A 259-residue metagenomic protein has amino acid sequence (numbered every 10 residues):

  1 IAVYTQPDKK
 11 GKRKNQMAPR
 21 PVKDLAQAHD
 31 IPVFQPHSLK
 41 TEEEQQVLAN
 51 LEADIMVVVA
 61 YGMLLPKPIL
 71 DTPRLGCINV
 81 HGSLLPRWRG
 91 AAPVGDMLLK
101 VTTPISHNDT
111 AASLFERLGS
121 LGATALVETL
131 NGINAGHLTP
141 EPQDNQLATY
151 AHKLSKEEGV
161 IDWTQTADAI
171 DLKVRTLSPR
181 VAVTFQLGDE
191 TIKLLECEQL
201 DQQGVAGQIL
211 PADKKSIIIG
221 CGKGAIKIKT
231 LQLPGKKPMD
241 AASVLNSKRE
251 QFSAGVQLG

Functional and structural regions predicted by a protein language model:
I1-Q6, R13-G95: Active-site-proximal cofactor/substrate-binding loop regions of enzyme domains
V3, A26, M56, H81 (+5 more regions): A residue-level signal for conserved active-site and pocket-lining positions in enzyme catalytic cores
Q6-K10, P104-S106: A short, flexible beta-alpha/helix-coil linker loop
D24-P32, E42-N50, D71, E116 (+6 more regions): Replace "anionic and nucleotidyl ligands
I55, V59-E158: Donor/substrate-binding cores of folate-linked one-carbon enzymes
T164-G259: An anion-binding loop in the catalytic cleft
